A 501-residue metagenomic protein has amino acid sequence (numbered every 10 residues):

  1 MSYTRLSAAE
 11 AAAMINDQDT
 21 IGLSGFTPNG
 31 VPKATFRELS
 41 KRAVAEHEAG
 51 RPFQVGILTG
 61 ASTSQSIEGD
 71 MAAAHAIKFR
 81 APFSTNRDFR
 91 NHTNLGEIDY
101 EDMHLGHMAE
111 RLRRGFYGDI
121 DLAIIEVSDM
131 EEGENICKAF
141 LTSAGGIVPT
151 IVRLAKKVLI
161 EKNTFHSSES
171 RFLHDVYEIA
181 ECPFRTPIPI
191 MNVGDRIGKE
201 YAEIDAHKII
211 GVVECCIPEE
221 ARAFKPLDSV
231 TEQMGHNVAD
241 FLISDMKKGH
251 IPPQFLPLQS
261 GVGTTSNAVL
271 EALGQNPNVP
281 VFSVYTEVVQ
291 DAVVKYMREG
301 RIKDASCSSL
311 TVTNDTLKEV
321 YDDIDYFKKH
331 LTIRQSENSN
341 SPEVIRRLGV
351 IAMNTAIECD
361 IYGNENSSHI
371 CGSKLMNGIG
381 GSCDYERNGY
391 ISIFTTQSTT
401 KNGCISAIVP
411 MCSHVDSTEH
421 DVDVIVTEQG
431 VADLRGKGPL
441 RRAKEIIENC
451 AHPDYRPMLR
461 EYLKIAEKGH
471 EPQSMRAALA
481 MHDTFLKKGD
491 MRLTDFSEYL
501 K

Functional and structural regions predicted by a protein language model:
M1-K501: Conserved alpha/beta enzyme-core scaffold
